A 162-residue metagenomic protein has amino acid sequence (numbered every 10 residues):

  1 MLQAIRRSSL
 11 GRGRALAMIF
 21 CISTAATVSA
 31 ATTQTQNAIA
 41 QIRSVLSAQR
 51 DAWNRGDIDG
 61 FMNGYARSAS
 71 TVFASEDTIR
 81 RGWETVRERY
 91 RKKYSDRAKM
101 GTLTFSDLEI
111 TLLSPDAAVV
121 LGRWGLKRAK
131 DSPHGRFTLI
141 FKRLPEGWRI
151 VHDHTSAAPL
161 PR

Functional and structural regions predicted by a protein language model:
L2-A17: Bacterial N-terminal signal peptides that target proteins for export
F20-G64, S68, T85, P161-R162: Short, low-complexity N-terminal intrinsically disordered segments enriched in polar/charged residues
I39, R43, I58-D116, G125 (+1 more regions): A solvent-exposed, acidic/Ser-Thr-rich amphipathic alpha-helical stretch
E76, G122-R123, D153-T155: Active-site-proximal beta-strand/loop segments in catalytic clefts of secreted hydrolases
P115-V119, T138: Structural motif
L126-K127, A157: Short, surface-exposed beta-strand-loop junctions and turns on beta-sheet-rich folds
H134-P161: Short beta-strand edge/turn micro-motifs at domain boundaries
